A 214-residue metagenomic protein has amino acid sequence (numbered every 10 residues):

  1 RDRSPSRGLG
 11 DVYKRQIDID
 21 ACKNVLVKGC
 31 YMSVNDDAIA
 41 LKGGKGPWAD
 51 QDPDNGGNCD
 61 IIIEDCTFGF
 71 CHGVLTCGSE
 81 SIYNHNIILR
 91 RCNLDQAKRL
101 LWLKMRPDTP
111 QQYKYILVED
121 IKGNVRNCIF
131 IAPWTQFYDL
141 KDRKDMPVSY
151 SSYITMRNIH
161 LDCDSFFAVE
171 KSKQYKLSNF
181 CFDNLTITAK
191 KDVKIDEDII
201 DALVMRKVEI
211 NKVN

Functional and structural regions predicted by a protein language model:
R1-Y13: Single conserved hydrophobic/aromatic residue that forms the stacking wall/gate of nucleotide- or nucleobase-binding
R7, N24-V27, N58-I63, N84-L89 (+4 more regions): All-beta strand scaffolds that present successive hydrophobic residues in beta-strands
D11-D20, N24, M32-K42, D50-Q51 (+6 more regions): Short glycine/acidic-rich loop motifs that flank beta-strands on beta-rich extracellular proteins
K23, G43-K45, S79-S81, P107 (+2 more regions): Active-site-proximal loop/turn and secondary-structure-junction residues that shape catalytic pockets, frequently
G29-C30, D50-P53, G78-S79, I87 (+2 more regions): Short, T/G/N/S-enriched strand-turn elements that build extracellular solenoid repeat scaffolds
E64, G73-I121: A glycine- and small/hydrophobic-rich beta-loop-beta segment that serves as a flexible "lid/hinge" or phosphate-binding
L100-L101, P107-F166: C-terminal structural cap/anchor segments
N179-N214: Leucine-rich solenoid repeat scaffolds
